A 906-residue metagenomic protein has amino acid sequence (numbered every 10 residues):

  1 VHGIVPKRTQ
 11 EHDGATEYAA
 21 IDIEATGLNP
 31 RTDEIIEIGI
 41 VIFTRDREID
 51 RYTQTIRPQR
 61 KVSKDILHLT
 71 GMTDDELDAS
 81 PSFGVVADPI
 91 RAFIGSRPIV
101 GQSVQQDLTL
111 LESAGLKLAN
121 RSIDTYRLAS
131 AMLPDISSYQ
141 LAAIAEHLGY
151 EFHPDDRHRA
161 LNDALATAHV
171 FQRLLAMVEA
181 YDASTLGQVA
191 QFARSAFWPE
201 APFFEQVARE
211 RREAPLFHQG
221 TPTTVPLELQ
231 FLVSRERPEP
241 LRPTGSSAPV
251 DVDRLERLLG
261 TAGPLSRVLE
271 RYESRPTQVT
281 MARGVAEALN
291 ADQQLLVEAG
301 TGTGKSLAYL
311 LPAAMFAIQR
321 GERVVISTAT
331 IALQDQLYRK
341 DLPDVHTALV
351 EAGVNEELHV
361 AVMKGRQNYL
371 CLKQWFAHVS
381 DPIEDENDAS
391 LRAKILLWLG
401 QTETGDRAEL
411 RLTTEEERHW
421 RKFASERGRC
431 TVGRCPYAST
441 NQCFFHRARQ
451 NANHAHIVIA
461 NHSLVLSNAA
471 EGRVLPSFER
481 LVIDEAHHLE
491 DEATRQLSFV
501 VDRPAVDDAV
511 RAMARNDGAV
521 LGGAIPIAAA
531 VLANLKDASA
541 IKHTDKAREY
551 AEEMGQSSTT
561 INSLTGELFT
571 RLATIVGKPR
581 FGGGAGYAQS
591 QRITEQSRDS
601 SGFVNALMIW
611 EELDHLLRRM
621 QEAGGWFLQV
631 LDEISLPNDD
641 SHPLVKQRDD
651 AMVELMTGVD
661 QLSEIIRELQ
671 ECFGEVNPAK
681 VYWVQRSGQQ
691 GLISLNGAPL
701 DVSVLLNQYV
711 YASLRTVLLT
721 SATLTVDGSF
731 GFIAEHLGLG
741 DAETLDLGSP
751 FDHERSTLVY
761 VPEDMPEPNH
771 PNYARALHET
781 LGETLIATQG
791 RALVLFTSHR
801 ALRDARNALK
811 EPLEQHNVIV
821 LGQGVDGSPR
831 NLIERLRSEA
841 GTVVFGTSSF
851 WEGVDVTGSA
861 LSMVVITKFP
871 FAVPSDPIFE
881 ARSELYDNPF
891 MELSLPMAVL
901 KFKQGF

Functional and structural regions predicted by a protein language model:
V1-Q10, Q172-V252: Acidic two-metal-ion nuclease catalytic site recognized across multiple nuclease folds, prominently DnaQ/RNase D-T
H2-R121, R127, P134-H158: Conserved non-catalytic scaffold segment of RNase H-like nuclease domains
R237-P243, V252-G263, G321-R323, S327-H456 (+5 more regions): A substrate-engagement module of RecA-like helicase motors
P249-V297: Conserved pre-motif I regulatory segment
N290-P312: Walker A/P-loop
Y309, M315, D335, R339 (+4 more regions): Signature of the SF2 helicase/ATPase Hel1-core->accessory helical subdomain module
R421-H456, H462, E471-G472, M620-M765 (+3 more regions): A contiguous, basic/glycine-rich beta-loop/short-helix subdomain that forms a polymer-engagement track
P762-N772, G824-F906: Conserved RecA-like P-loop NTPase helicase motor core
